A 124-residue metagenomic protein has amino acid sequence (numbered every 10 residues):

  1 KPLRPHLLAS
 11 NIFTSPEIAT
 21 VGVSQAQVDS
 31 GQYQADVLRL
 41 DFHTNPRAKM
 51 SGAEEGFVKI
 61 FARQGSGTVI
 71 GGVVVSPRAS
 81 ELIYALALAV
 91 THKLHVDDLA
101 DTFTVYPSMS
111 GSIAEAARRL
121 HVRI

Functional and structural regions predicted by a protein language model:
K1-E17: Flexible, acidic loop-helix segments that line cofactor/substrate-binding pockets
F13-I124: Flexible, glycine-rich terminal cap/loop adjacent to redox cofactors in electron-transfer oxidoreductases
